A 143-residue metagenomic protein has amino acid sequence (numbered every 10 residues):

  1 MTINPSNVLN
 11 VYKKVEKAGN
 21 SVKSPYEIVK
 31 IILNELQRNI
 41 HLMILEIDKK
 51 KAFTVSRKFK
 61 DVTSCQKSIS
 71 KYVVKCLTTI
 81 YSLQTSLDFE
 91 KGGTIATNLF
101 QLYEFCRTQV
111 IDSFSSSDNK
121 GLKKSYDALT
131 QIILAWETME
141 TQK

Functional and structural regions predicted by a protein language model:
M1-V74, T78, L83-D88, T94-K143: N-terminal intrinsically disordered, cationic/polar leader segments that include organellar targeting peptides
